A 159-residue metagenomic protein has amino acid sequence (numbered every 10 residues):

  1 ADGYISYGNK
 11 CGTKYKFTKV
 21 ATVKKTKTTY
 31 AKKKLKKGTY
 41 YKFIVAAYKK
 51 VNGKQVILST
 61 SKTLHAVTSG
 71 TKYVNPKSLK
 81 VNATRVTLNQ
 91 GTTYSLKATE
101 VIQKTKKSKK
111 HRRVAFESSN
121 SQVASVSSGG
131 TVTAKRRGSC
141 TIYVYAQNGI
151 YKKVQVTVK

Functional and structural regions predicted by a protein language model:
A1-K19: Extracellular low-complexity, O-glycosylation-prone stalks/linkers
Y4, F17, Y41-F43, Y48 (+1 more regions): Conserved hydrophobic/aromatic "anchor" residues that stabilize well-ordered secondary structure elements
G12-K16, N52-Q55, K106-K109: Short, solvent-exposed loop/turn segments that connect beta-strands within catalytic domains and beta-strand-rich
T18-A21, L58, Y151: Local beta-strand/beta-hairpin segments that build beta-sheet-rich folds
T26-A31: Short S/T/G- and acidic-enriched coil/turn segments that sit immediately N-terminal to beta-strands in beta-sandwich
K32-G53: Beta-strand-rich modules
K50-G70: Extracellular fibronectin type III
T71-K159: Extracytoplasmic soluble-region selector
